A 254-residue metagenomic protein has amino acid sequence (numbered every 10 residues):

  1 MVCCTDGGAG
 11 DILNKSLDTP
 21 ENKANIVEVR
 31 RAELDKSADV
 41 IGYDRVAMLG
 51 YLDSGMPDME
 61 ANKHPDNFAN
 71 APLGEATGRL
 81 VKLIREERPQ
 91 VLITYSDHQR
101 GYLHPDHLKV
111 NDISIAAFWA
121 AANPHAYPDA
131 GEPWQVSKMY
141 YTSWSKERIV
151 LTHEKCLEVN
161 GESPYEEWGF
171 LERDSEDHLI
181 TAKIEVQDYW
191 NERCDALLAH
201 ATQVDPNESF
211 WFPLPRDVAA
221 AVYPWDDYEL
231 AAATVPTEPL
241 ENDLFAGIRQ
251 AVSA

Functional and structural regions predicted by a protein language model:
M1-R88, E229, T237: Active-site rim/loop-helix segments in enzyme catalytic domains that contact anionic ligands
A61-N62, D66-A254: Metal-dependent de-N-acetylase/amidase catalytic core
